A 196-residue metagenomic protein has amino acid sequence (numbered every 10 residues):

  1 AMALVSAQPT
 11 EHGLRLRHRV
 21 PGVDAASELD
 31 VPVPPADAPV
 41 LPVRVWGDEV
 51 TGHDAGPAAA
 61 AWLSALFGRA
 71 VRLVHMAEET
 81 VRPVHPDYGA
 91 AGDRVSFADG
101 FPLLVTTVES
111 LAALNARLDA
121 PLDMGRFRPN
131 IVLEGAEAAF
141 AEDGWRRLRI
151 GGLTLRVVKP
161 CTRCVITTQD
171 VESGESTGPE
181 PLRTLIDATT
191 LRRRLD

Functional and structural regions predicted by a protein language model:
A1-D196: Metal-cofactor-dependent catalytic cores
